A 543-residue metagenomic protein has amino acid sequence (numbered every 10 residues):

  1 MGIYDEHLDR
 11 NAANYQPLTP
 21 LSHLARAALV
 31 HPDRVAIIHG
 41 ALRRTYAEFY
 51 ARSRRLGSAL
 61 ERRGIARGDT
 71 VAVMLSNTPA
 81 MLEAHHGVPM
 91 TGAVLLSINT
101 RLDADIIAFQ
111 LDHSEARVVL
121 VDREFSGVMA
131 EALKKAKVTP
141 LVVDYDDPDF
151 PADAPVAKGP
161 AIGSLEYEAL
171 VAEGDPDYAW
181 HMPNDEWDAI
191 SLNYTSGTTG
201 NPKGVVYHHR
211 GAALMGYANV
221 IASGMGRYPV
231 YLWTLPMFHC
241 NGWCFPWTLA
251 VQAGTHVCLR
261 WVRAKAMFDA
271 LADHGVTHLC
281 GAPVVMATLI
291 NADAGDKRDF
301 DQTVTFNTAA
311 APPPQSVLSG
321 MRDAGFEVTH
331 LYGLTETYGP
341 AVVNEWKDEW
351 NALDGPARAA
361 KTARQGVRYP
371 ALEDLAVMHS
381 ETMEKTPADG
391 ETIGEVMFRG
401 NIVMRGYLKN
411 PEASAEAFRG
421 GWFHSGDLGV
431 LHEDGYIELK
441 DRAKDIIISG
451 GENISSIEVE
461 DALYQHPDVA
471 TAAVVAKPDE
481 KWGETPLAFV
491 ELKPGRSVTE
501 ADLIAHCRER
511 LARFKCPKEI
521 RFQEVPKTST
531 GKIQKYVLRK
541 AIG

Functional and structural regions predicted by a protein language model:
Y15, A25, D33-T78, L82-H86 (+2 more regions): Conserved AMP-binding/adenylate-forming core of the ANL superfamily
P32, V143-D144, K158-L165, A172-Y194 (+2 more regions): Conserved pre-ATP/AMP-binding loop-to-beta segment of ANL
Y50-S58, A172-D177, S191, V205-R227 (+2 more regions): Conserved structural elements of the adenylate-forming
R62-R63, M90-A169, P494-R496: Structural core segment of the AMP-binding/adenylate-forming
S76, V121-E131, D147-P148, L235 (+4 more regions): Adenylate-forming
L102, F109, V119-V121, L279 (+7 more regions): AMP-binding/adenylate-forming catalytic core of the ANL superfamily
A213-V230, F238-H278, A292-D293: Conserved AMP-binding/adenylation subdomain of ANL enzymes
A272, T305-F306, P313-L331, T335-I437 (+3 more regions): Conserved AMP-binding/adenylate-forming
